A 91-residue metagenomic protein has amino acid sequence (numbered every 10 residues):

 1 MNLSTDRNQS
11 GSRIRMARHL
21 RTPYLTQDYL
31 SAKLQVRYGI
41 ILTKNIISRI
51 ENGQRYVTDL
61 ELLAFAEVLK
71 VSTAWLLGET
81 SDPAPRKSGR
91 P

Functional and structural regions predicted by a protein language model:
M1-Y24: A short, Lys/Arg-rich alpha-helix, primarily the initiator
N2-S4, E67, T73-P91: Short, charged recognition helix plus adjacent turn of helix-turn-helix-like nucleic-acid-binding domains
H19, Q35, N52, S81: Residue-level detection of the helix-turn-helix DNA-binding "recognition helix"
P23-I50: Short alpha-helical DNA-recognition segment
L25, N52-E67, P83: Short, basic-rich loop-to-helix N-cap that marks the start of a DNA-contacting helix
